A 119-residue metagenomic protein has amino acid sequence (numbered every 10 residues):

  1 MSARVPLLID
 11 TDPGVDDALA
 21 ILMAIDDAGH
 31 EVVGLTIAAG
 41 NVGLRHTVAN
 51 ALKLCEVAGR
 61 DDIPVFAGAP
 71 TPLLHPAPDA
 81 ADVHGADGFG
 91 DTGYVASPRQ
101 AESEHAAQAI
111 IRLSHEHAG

Functional and structural regions predicted by a protein language model:
M1-G119: N-terminal acidic, glycine/proline-rich low-complexity segments
